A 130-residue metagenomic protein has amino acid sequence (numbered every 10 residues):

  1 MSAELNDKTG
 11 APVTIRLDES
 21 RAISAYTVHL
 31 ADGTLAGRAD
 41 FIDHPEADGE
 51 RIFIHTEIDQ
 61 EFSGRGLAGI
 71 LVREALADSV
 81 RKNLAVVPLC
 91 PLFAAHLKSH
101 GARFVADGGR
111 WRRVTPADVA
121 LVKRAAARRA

Functional and structural regions predicted by a protein language model:
S2-I42, E46, E50, A77-A130: Terminal substrate-recognition subdomain of acyl/acetyltransferases
T56-S63: A short, internal acetyl-CoA/4′-phosphopantetheine-binding micro-motif in the GNAT/acyltransferase core
G64-A75: Conserved acetyl-CoA-binding loop-helix of GNAT-fold acetyltransferases
